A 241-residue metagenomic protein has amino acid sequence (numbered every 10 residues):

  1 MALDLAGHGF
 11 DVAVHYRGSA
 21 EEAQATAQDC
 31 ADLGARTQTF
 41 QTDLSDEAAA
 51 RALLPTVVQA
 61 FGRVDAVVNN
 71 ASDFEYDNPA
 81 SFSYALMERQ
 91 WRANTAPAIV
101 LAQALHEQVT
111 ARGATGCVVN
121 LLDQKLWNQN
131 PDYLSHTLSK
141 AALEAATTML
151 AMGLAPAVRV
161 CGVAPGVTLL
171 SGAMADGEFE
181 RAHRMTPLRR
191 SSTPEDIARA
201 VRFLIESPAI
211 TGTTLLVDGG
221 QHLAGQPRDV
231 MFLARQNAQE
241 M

Functional and structural regions predicted by a protein language model:
M1-A13: Canonical Rossmann dinucleotide-binding motif of NAD(H)/NADP(H)-dependent dehydrogenases/reductases, specifically
L5, R63-V64, E144, L154-T168 (+1 more regions): Conserved Rossmann-fold SDR core element
A20, Q41-L53, S81-Y84, E195-D196: The beta1-alpha1 cofactor-binding region of Rossmann-like NAD(H)/NADP(H)-dependent oxidoreductases
R51, D73-R89, E107, A111-R112 (+3 more regions): Conserved mid-core segment of classical short-chain dehydrogenase/reductases
P55, R89, A93-G113, A151-P156 (+2 more regions): Amphipathic alpha-helical dimer-interface segment in Rossmann-like NAD(P)H-dependent oxidoreductases
D73, A80-I99, V119, H136-L143 (+1 more regions): Catalytic Tyr-X3-Lys loop
D73, T110-A155, V167-T168: Catalytic loop of short-chain dehydrogenase/reductase
P194-V217, H222-L223: C-terminal substrate-recognition "lid" of short-chain dehydrogenase/reductases
